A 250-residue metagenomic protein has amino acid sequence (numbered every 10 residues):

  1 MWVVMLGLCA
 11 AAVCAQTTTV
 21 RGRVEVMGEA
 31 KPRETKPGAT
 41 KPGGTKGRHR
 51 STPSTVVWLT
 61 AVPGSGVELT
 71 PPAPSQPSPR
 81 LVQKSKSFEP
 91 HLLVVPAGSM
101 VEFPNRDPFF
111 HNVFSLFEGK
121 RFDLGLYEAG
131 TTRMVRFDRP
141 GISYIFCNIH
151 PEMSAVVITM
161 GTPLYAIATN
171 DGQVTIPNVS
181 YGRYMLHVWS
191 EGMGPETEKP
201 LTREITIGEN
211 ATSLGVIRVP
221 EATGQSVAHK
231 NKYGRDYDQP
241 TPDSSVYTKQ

Functional and structural regions predicted by a protein language model:
M1-A11: Bacterial N-terminal signal peptides
Q16-Q250: Extracytoplasmic copper-binding redox domains, predominantly the cupredoxin/blue-copper superfamily
